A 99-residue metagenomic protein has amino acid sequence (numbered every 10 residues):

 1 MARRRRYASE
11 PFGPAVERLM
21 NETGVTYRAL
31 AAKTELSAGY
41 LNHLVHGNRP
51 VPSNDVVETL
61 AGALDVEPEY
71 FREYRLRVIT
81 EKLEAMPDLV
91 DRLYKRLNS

Functional and structural regions predicted by a protein language model:
M1-V25, E69: A short, Lys/Arg-rich alpha-helix, primarily the initiator
E22, K33, A63: Residues within the alpha-helical elements of helix-turn-helix
R28, G39, E69: Key DNA-contact positions within bacterial/archaeal DNA-binding proteins
L30-A31, L60: Short alpha-helical "recognition helix" segments of helix-turn-helix
E35-V51, Y74: Recognition helix of helix-turn-helix/homeodomain-like DNA-binding domains that insert into the DNA major groove
D55-Y70: DNA major-groove recognition helix of helix-turn-helix/homeodomain DNA-binding modules
R72-S99: Short, charged recognition helix plus adjacent turn of helix-turn-helix-like nucleic-acid-binding domains
